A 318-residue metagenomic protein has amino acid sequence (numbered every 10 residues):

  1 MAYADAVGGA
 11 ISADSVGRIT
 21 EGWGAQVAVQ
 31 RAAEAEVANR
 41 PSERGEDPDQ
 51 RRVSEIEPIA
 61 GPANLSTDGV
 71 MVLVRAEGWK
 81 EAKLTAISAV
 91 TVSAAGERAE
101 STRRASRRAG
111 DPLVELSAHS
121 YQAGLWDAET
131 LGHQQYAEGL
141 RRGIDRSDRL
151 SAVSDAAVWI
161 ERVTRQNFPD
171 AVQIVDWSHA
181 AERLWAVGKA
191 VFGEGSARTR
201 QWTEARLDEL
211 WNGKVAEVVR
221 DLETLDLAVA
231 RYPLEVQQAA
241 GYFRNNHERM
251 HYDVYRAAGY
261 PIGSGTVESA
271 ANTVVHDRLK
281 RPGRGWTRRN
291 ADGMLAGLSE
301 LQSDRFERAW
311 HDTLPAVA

Functional and structural regions predicted by a protein language model:
M1-A318: Catalytic center-proximal scaffold of phosphoryl-transfer enzymes
